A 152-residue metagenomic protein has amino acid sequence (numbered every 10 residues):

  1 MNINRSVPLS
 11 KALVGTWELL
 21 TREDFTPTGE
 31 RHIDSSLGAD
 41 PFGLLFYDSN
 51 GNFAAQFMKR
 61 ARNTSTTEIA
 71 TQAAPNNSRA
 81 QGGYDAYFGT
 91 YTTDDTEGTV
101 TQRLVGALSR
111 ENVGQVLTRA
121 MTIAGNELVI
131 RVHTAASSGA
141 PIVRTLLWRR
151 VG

Functional and structural regions predicted by a protein language model:
M1-G152: Lipid interaction determinants
